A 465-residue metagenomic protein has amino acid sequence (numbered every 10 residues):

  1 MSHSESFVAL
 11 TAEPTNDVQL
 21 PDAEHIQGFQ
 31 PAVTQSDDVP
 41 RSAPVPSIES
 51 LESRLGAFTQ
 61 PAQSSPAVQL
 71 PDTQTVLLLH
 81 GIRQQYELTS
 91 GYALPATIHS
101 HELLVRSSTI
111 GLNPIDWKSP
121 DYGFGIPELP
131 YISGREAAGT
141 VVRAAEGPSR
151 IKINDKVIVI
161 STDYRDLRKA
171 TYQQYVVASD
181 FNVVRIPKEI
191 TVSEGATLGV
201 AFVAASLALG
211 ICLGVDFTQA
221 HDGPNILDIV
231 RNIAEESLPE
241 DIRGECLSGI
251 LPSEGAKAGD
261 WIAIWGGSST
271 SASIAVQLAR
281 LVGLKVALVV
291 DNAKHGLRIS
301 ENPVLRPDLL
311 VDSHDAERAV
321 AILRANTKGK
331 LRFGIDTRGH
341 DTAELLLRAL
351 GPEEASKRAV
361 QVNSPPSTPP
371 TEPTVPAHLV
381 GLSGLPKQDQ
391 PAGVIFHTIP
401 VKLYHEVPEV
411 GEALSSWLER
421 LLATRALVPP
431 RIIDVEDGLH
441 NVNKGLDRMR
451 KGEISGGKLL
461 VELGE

Functional and structural regions predicted by a protein language model:
M1-S65, T368: Fungal intrinsically disordered, low-complexity serine/threonine- and proline-rich regulatory regions
S2, S6, G28, P71 (+4 more regions): Glycine-rich beta-strand-centered segment in the early N-terminal region that forms part of a ligand/cofactor-binding
F7-A9, L347, E354-A355, T368 (+1 more regions): C-terminal hydrophobic helical "lid"/dimerization subdomain of Rossmann-like NAD(P)H-dependent oxidoreductases
T162-G259: NAD(P)H dinucleotide-binding glycine-rich loop of Rossmann-like/cofactor-binding domains, especially the beta1-alpha1
L238, R280-T342: Adenosine-nucleotide cofactor-binding segment
I264-W265: Hydrophobic Val/Ile/Leu positions in short beta-strands of Rossmann-like dinucleotide-binding domains
A272-S273: N-terminal Rossmann-fold NAD(P) dinucleotide-binding loop
T374-P429: Rossmann-fold dehydrogenase core element
